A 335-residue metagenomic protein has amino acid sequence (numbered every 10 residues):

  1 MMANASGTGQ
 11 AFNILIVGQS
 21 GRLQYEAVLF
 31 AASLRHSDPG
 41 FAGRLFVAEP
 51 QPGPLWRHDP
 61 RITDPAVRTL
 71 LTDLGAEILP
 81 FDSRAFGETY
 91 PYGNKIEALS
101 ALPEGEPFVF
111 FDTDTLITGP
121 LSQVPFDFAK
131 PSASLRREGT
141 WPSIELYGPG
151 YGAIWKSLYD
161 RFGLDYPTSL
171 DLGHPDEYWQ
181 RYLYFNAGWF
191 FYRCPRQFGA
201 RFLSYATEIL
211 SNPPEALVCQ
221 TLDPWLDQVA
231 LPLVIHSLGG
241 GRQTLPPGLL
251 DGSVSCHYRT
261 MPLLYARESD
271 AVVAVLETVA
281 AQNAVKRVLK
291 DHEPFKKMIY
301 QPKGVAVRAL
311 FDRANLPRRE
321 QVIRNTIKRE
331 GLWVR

Functional and structural regions predicted by a protein language model:
M1-A85, E104, L222, K297-R335: N-terminal anchoring/stem segment of glycosyltransferases
M2-Q19, D171-G188, R193-R335: A glycosyltransferase accessory/donor-loop signature
Q24-V28, Y92-I96, A187, P224-V229: Conserved glycosyltransferase catalytic-site signature
F46-A48, V109-D112, I117, A133-L135 (+2 more regions): A structural signal for short, well-ordered beta-strand segments and their strand-loop junctions that often border
W56-L71, L146-H174: Charged, glycine/proline-rich intrinsically disordered loops and linkers
F81-F111, L116-G119, Q123, A133-R136: A conserved donor-nucleotide-binding helix/loop in the catalytic core of Leloir-type glycosyltransferases
P91-A98, G148-G152, T260-L264: Short, surface-exposed amphipathic charged segments that create phosphate/polyanion-binding patches used for binding
I117-S157: Conserved donor-nucleotide/metal-binding helix-loop-beta segment in metal-dependent transferases, i.e., the alpha-helix
